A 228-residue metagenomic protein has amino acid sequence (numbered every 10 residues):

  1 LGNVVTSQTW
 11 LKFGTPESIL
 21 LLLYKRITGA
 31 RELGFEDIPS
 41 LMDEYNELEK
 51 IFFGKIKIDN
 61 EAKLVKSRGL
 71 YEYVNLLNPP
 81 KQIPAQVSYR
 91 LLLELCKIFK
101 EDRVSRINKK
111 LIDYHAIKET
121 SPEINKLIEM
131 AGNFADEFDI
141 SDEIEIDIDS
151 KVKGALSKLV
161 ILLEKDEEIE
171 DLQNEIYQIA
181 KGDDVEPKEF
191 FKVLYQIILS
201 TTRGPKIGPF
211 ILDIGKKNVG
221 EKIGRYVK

Functional and structural regions predicted by a protein language model:
L1-G132, L199-K228: Catalytic adenosine-cofactor/nucleotide-binding cores of aminoacyl-tRNA synthetases and other
L21-R26, G34-D37, D139-I144, E170-Y177 (+2 more regions): Short coil/turn segments at secondary-structure boundaries
H115-E167: Aromatic-anchored, charged helix-turn/loop surface patch used as a conserved interaction hotspot
D147-L199: C-terminal accessory/binding modules appended to enzymatic or scaffolding proteins
